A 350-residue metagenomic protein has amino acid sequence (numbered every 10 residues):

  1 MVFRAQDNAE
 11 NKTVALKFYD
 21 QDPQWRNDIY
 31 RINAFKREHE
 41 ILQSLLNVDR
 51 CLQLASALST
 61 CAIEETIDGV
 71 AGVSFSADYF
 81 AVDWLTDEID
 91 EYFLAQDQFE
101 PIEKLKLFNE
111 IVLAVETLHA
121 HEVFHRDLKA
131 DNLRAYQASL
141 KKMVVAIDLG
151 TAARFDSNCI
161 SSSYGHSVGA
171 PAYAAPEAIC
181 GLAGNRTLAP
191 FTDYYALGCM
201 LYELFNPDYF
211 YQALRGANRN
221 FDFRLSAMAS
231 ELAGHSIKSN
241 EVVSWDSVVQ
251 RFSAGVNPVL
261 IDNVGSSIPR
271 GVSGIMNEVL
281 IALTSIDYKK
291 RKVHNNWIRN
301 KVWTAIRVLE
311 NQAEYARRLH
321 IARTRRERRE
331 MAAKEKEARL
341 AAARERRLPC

Functional and structural regions predicted by a protein language model:
A5-Q43: ATP-binding glycine-rich loop module of kinase domains
L46-V70: Conserved HxN/HPN-centered segment at the entrance to the catalytic loop of eukaryotic protein kinase-like domains
G69-E88: Conserved short submotifs of the Hanks-type protein kinase catalytic core that shape the nucleotide-binding pocket
I89-F99: AlphaC helix of the protein kinase catalytic domain
L107-F108: Activation segment signature within eukaryotic-like protein kinase domains
H119-Q137: Catalytic-loop of the protein kinase fold
L133-A170: Activation segment/activation loop of eukaryotic-type protein kinase catalytic domains
P190, Y202-G265: Conserved C-lobe activation region of Hanks-type protein kinase-like domains
